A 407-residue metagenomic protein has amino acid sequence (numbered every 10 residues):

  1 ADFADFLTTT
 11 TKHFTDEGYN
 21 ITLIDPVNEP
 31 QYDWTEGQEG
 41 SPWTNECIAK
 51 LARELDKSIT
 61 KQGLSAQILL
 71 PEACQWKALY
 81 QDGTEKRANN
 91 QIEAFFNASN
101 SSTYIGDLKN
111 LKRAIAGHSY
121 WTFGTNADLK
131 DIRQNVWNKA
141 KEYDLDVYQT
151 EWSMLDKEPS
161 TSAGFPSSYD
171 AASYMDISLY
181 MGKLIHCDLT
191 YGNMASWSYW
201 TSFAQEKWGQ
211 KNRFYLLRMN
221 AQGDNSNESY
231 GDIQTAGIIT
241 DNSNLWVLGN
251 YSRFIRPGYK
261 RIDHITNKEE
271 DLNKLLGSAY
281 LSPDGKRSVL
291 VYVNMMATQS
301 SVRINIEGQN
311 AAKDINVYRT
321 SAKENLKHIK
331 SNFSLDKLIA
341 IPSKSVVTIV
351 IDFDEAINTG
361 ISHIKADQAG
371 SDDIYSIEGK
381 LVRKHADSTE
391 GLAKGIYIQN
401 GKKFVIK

Functional and structural regions predicted by a protein language model:
A1-T22, P26, W34-A49, R53 (+1 more regions): N-terminal catalytic cores of secreted or lumenal carbohydrate-active enzymes
K12, E39-L184, Y191: Noncatalytic carbohydrate-binding groove/subsite architecture in carbohydrate-active enzymes
P26-E29, L70-P71, G117, Q149-T150 (+2 more regions): Conserved beta-strand positions
Q149-N250, I262-E270: Aromatic/acidic polysaccharide-binding cleft in carbohydrate-active enzymes
R253-F254, N267-A311, K344: Carbohydrate-binding surface patches
E307-L326: Solvent-exposed beta-hairpin/edge-strand motifs
S331-I357: C-terminal beta-strand-rich structural cap/linker in extracellular carbohydrate-active enzymes
N358-K407: C-terminal outer-membrane/trafficking sorting elements
